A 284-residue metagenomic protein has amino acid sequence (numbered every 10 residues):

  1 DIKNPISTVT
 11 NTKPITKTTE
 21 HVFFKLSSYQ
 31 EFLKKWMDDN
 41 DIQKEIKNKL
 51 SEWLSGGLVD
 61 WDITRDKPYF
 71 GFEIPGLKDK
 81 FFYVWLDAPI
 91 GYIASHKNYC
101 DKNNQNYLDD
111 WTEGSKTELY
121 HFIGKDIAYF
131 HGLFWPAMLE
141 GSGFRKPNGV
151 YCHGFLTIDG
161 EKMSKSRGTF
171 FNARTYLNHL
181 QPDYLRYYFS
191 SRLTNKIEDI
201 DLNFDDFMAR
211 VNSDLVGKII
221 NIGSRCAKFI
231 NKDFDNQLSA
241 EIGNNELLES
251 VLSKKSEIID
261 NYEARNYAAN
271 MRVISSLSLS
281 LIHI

Functional and structural regions predicted by a protein language model:
D1: Cys/His-rich Zn2+-binding cysteine-cluster or related metal-binding knuckle/ribbon modules and their
P5-K232, S239, N270-I274, L279: Structured secondary-structure scaffolds
D205, D235-I259: Acidic, turn-prone loop/beta-hairpin segments
K255-A269: Long, non-coiled-coil amphipathic alpha-helical linker/lever segments that couple catalytic cores to other domains
I282-I284: Conserved small/polar residues in nucleotide/adenosyl-binding loops
